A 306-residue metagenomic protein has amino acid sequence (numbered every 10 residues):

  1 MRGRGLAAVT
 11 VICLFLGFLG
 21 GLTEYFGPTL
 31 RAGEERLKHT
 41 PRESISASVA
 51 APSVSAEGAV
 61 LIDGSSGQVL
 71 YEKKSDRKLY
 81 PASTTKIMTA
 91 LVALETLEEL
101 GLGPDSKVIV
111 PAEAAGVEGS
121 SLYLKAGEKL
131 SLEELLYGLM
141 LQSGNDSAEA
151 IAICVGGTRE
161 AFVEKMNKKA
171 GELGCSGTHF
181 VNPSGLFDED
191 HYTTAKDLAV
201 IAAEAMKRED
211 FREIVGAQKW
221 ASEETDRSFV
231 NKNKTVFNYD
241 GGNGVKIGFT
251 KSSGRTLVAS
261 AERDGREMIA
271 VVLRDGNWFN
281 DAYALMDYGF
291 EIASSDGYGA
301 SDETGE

Functional and structural regions predicted by a protein language model:
M1-L6, L19-Y25, C175-H179, F187-E306: Domain-terminus/edge residues, biased toward the C-terminal soluble/receptor-binding domains of extracytoplasmic
G3, P28-K196, A205-M206, R263: Active-site-adjacent loops and short helices of periplasmic peptidoglycan-processing enzymes
A8-V9, E134: Residue-level signature of transmembrane alpha-helical entry/exit and packing/kink sites in multi-pass membrane
T10, V60, T85, E267-V271: Residue-level marker of intrinsically disordered, low-complexity segments enriched for small/polar residues
